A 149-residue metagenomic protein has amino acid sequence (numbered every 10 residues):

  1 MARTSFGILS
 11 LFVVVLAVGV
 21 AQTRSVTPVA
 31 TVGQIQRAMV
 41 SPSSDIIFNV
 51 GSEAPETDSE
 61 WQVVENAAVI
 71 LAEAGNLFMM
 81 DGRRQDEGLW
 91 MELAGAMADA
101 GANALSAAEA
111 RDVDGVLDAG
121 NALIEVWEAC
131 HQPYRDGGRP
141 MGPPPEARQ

Functional and structural regions predicted by a protein language model:
M1-S5: Positively charged n-region of N-terminal signal peptides that target proteins for export
G7-A17: Bacterial N-terminal signal peptides
Q22-Q149: Sequence context surrounding c-type heme c attachment/ligation sites in exported
